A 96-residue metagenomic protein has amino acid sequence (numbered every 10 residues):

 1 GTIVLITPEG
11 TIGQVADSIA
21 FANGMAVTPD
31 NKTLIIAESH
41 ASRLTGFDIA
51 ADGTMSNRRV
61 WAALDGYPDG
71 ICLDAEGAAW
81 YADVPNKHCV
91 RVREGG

Functional and structural regions predicted by a protein language model:
G1-I3, I12-T33, A63-A79, V84: Beta-rich, blade/repeat-based domains predominating in secreted/periplasmic proteins but also intracellular
G1-V4, R43-T45, H88-V90: A short loop-to-beta-strand structural motif that recurs across blades of beta-propeller domains
I6-G13, A51-R59, G96: Beta-strand initiation motifs
T7, T28, A50, D74 (+1 more regions): Acidic surface patches and DE-rich sequence motifs
F21, S42-R43, N57, Y67 (+1 more regions): A generic structural signal for short beta-strands and their flanking turns/coil linkers
K32-T33, G46-L64: Eukaryotic tandem repeat interaction scaffolds
S39, I49, V84: Short loop/turn segments immediately following the C-termini of beta-strands
N86-G96: C-terminal closing repeat unit and adjoining cap/tail of repeat-based domains
